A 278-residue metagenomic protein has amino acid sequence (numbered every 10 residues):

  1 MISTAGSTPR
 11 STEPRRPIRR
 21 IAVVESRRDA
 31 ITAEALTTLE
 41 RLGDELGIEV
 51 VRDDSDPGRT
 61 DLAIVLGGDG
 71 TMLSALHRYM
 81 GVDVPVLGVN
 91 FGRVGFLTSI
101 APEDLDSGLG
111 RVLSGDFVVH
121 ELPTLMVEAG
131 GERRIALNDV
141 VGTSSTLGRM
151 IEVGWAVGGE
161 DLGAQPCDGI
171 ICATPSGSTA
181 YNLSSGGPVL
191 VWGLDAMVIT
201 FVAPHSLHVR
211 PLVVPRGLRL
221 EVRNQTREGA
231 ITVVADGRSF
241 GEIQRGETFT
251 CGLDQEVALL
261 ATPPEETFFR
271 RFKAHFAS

Functional and structural regions predicted by a protein language model:
M1-L62, L66, S74, E103-V118 (+1 more regions): ATP/NTP phosphate-donor binding region
I2-T4, R134, G142, L147 (+2 more regions): ATP/nucleoside-binding phosphotransfer catalytic cores, i.e., glycine-rich phosphate-binding loops
S26, I64, N90, V140 (+1 more regions): A residue-level signal for conserved active-site and pocket-lining positions in enzyme catalytic cores
R28, D69-T71, V94, S176-S178: Short glycine-rich anion-binding loops that position phosphate/pyrophosphate groups of nucleotides and phosphorylated
G70-L76, T179-S184: Short glycine/serine/threonine-rich phosphate/pyrophosphate-binding segments that cradle anionic phosphate groups
D83-P85: Proline-centered loop/turn at the N-terminus of a beta-strand
V94-G169: Catalytic core of DAGKc-family lipid kinases
A164-H208: Gly/Ser/Thr-rich active-site loops/lids in small-molecule metabolic enzymes that frequently grip phosphoryl groups
